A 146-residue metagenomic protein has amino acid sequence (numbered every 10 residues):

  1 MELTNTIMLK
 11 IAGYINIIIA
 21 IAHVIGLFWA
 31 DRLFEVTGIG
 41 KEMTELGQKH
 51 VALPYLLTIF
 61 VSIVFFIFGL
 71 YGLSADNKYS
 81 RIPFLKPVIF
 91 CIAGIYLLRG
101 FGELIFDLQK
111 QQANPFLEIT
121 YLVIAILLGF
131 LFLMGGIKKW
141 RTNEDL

Functional and structural regions predicted by a protein language model:
M1-A20: Cytosolic juxtamembrane helix and N-cap/initiation of the first transmembrane helix
E2-N5, A22-L57: Interfacial loop at the N-terminal end of multi-pass membrane proteins
E2-N5, G69-K86, K139: Juxtamembrane helix-break-helix junctions at the cytosolic face of small multi-pass alpha-helical membrane proteins
K41-S74, F90-L98, V123, L127: Core segments of alpha-helical transmembrane spans in multipass integral membrane proteins
K41-T44, P83-F84, K110-V123: Non-cytosolic membrane-interface motifs at loop->transmembrane helix junctions
S74-F106: Mid-chain, well-packed structural core segment of small domains
E103-L117, G136-I137: Membrane-helix boundary connector in multi-pass membrane proteins
I126-N143: Membrane-water interface at the C-terminal end of transmembrane alpha helices
